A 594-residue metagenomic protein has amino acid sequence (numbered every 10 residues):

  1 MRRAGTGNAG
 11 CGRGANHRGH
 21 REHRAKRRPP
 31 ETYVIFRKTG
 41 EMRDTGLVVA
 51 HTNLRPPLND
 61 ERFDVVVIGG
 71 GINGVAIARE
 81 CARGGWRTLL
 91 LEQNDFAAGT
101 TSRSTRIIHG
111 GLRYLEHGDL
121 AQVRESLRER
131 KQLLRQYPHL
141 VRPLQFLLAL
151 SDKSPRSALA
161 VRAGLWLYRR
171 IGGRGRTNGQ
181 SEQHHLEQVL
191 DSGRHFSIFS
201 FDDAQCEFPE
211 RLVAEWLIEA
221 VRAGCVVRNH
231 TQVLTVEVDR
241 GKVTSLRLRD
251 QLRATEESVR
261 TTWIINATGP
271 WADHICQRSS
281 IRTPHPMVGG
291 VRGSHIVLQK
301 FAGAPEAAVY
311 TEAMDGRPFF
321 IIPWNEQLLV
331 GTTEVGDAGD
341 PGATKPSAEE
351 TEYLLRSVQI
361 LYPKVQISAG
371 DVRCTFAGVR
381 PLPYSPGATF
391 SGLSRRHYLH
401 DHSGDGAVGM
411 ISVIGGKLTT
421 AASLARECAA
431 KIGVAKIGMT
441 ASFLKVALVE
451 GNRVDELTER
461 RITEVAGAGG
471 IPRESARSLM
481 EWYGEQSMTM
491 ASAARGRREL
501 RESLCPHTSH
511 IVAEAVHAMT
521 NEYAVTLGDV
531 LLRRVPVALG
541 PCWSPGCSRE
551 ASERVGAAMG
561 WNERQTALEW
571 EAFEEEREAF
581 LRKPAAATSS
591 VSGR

Functional and structural regions predicted by a protein language model:
M42-V65, E80-G84: Extreme N-terminal leader/targeting segments of oxidoreductases
E61-F63, R253-W263: Core beta-strand elements of the Rossmann-like FAD/NAD(P) dinucleotide-binding domain in flavoenzyme oxidoreductases
G69-G71, Q93: Glycine-rich Rossmann-fold phosphate-binding loop(s) that bind the pyrophosphate of adenine dinucleotide cofactors
A82-S102: Glycine-rich FAD pyrophosphate-binding loop
R106-Q188: Dinucleotide-binding Rossmann-like beta1-alpha1 core, especially the glycine-rich loop that anchors the ADP
L150-R228, V236-K242, R247, N325 (+1 more regions): Flavin (FAD/FMN) cofactor-binding and adjacent substrate-gating region of FAD-dependent oxidoreductase domains
P209-E215, E219, S280-L329, G336-S478 (+3 more regions): C-terminal catalytic lobe of FAD-dependent flavoproteins
N266-I281: Flavin (primarily FAD) binding-site architecture
